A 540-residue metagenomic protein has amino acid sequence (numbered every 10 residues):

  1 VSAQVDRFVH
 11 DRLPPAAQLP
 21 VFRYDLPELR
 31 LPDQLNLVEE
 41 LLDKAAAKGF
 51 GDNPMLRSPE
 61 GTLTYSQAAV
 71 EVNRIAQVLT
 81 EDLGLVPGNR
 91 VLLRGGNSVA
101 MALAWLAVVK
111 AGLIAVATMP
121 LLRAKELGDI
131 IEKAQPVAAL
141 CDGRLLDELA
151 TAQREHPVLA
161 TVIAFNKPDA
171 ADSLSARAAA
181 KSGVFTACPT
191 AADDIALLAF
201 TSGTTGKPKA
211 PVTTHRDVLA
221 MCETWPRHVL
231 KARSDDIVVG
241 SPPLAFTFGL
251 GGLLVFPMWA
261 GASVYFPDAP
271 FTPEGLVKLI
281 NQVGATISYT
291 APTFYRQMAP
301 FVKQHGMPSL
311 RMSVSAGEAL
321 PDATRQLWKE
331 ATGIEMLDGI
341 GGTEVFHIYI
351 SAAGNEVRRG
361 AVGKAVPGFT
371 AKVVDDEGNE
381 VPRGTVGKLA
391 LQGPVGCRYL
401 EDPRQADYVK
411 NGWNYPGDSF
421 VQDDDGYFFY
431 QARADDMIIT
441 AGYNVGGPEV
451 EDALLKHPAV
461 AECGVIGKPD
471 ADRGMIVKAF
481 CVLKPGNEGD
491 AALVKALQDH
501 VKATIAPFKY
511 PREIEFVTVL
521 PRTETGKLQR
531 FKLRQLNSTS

Functional and structural regions predicted by a protein language model:
V1-F8, E81, L106, K110-R177 (+2 more regions): Structural core segment of the AMP-binding/adenylate-forming
G61-L63, V78-K125, P243, N444: Conserved AMP-binding/adenylate-forming
T64-S66, P189, A196-A220: Conserved AMP-binding A3 loop
M101, L122, A139-C141, S288 (+6 more regions): AMP-binding/adenylate-forming catalytic core of the ANL superfamily
A164, D169, K181-F200, K207 (+1 more regions): Conserved pre-ATP/AMP-binding loop-to-beta segment of ANL
L219-I237, T247-T286, F301: Conserved AMP-binding/adenylation subdomain of ANL enzymes
A285-T290, A299-R358, T370: Gly/Ser/Thr-rich phosphate-binding loop
K364-G368, N379-N411, Y443-V445: Conserved ATP/PPi-binding loop(s) of AMP-dependent carboxylate-activating enzymes
